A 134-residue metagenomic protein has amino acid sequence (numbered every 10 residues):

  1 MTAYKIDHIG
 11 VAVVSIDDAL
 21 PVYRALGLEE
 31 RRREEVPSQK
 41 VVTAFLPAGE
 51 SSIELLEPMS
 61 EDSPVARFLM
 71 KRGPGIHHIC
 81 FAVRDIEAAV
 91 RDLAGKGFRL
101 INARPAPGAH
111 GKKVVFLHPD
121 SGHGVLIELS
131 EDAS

Functional and structural regions predicted by a protein language model:
M1-D18, P74-V83, A133-S134: N-terminal beta-strand motif that seeds the catalytic metal site of vicinal oxygen chelate
K5-D7, L26, E30-V41, M59-H77 (+2 more regions): A cross-kingdom feature marking solvent-exposed beta-strand/loop segments within repeated, beta-rich binding/scaffold
I6-V13, Y23, L46, I53-L56 (+4 more regions): Short, structured motif recognition centered on aromatic/hydrophobic residues
V14-L28: An N-terminal domain-start capping segment
A19-V22, A89-L93: Hydrophobic side chains in well-ordered alpha-helices
A44-G49, I53-E54, F81, V90-S134: Vicinal oxygen chelate
E50-I53, S60-D62, I86: Short, charged/polar surface micro-motifs in flexible loops or helix N-caps
R72-G73, I86-R91: Long, charged/polar, surface-exposed segments that mediate recognition or autoinhibition
